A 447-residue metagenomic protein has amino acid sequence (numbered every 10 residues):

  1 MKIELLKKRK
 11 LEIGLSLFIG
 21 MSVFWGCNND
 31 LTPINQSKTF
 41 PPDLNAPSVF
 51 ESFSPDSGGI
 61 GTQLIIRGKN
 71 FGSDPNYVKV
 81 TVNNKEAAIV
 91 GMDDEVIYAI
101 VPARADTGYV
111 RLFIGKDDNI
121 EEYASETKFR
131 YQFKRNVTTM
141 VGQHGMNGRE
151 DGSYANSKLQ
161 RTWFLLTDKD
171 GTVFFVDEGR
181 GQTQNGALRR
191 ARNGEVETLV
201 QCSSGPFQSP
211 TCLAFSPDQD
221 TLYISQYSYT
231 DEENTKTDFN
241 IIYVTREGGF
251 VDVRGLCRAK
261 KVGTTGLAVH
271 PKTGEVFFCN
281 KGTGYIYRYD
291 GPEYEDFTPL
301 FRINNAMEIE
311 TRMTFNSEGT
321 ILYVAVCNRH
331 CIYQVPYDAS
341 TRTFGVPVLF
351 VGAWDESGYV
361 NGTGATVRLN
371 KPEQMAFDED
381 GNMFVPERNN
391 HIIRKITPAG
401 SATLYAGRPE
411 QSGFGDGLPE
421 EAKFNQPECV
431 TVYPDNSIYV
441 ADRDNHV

Functional and structural regions predicted by a protein language model:
M1-K38: Bacterial Sec-dependent N-terminal signal peptides
C27-T139, T172-F174: Ser/Thr/Pro-rich low-complexity tracts
I66, F133-W163, G179, G194-T211 (+6 more regions): Gly/Pro-rich loop segments of beta-rich domains
G115, E178-R180, Q226-Y229, K272 (+6 more regions): Short loop/turn segments immediately following the C-termini of beta-strands
T167-D170, F215-Q219, V269-T273, F315-G319 (+2 more regions): Residue-level detector of Asp-centered blade-edge/turn motifs that repeat once per structural unit in beta-propeller
T172-F175, T221-S225, E275-C279, I321-V324 (+2 more regions): Conserved beta-propeller blade signature
Q184-R190, D238-Y243, G284-R288, H330-Q334 (+3 more regions): A short loop-to-beta-strand structural motif that recurs across blades of beta-propeller domains
N425-V447: Blade-level signature of beta-propeller repeat domains, shared across WD40, Kelch, NHL, RCC1 and BNR/Asp-box propellers
